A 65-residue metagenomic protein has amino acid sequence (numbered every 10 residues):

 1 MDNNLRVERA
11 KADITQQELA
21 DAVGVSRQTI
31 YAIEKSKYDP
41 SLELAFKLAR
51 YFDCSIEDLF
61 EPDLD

Functional and structural regions predicted by a protein language model:
D2, K11, K37-S41: A short, glycine- and basic residue-enriched loop/turn that sits immediately adjacent to a domain's principal
N3-A22: Short basic helix-loop element that most often maps to the first helix and adjoining turn of HTH DNA-binding modules
Q17, Q28, E57: Residues within helix-turn-helix
V25-Y38: Recognition helix of helix-turn-helix/homeodomain-like DNA-binding domains that insert into the DNA major groove
E43-D58: DNA major-groove recognition helix of helix-turn-helix/homeodomain DNA-binding modules
F60-D65: Short amphipathic recognition helices of helix-turn-helix/homeodomain-type DNA-binding modules
